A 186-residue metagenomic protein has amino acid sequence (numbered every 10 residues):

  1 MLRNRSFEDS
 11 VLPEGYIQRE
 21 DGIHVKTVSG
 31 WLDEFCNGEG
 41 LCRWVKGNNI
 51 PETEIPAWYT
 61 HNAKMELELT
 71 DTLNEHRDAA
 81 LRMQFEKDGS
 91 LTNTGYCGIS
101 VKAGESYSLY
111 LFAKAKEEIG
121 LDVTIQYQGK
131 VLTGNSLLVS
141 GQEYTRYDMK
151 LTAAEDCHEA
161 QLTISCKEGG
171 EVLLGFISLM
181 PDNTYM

Functional and structural regions predicted by a protein language model:
M1-M186: Extracellular and organelle-lumenal recognition/adhesion modules and their flexible linkers in secreted
